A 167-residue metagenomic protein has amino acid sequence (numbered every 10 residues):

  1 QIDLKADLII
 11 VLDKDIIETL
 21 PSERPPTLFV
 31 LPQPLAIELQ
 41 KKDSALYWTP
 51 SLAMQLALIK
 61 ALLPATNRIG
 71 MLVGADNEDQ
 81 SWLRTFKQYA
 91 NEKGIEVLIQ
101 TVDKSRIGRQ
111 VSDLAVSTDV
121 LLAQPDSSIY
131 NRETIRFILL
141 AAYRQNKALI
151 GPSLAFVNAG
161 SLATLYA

Functional and structural regions predicted by a protein language model:
Q1-A167: Short hydrophobic alpha-helices and adjacent helix-cap/hinge residues
